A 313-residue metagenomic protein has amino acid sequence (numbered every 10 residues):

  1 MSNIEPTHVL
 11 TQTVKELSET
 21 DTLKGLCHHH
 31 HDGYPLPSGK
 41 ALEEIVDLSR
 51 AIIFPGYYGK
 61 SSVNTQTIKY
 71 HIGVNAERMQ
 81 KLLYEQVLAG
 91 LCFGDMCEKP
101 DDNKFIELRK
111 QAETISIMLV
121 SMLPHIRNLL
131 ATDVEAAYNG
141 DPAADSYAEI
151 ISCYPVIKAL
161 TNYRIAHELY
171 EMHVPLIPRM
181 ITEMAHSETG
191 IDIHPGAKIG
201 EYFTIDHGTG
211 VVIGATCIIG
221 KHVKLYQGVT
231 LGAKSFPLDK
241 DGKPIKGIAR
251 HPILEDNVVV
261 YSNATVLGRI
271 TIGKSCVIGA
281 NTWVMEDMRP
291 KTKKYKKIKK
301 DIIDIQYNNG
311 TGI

Functional and structural regions predicted by a protein language model:
M1-M180, N309-I313: Terminal amphipathic alpha-helical/low-complexity segments used for targeting or macromolecular assembly
A185-I302, Q306-Y307: Structural signal for interior beta-strand "rungs" in well-ordered beta-sheet cores of soluble enzyme domains
